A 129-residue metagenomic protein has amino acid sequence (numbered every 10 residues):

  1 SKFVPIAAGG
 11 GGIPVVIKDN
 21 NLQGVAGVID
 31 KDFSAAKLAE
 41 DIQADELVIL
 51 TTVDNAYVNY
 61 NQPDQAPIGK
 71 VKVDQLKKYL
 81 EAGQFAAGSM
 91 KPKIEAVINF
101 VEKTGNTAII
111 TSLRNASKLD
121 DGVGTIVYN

Functional and structural regions predicted by a protein language model:
S1-N129: C-terminal catalytic "cap/lid" subdomain
